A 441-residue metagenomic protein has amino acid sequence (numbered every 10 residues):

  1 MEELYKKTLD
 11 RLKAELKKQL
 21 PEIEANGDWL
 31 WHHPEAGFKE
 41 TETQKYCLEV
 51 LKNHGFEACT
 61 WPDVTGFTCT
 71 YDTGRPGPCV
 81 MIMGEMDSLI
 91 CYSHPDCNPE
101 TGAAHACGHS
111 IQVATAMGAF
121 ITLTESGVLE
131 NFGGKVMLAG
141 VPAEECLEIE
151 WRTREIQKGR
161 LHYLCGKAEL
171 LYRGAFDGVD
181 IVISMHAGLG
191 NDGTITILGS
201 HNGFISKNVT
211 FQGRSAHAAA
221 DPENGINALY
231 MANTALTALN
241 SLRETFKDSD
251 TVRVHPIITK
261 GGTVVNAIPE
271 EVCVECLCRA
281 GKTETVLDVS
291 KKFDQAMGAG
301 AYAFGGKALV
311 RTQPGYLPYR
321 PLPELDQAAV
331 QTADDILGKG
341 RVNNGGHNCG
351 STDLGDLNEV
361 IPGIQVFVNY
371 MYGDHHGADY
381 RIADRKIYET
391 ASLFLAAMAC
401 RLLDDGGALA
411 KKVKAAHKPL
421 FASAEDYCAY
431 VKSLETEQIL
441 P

Functional and structural regions predicted by a protein language model:
E2, K6, D10-K13, K17-E24 (+14 more regions): Electropositive phosphate-/nucleotide-binding environments in soluble metabolic enzymes
E2-A106, S110-M137, P142: Acidic/His- and Gly-rich active-site-bordering loop/insert found across diverse amide/peptide-bond hydrolases
L4, Y230-P441: Metal-dependent amide/peptide-bond hydrolase catalytic core, centered on the "pita-bread" metallohydrolase fold
L30, I82, H109, L138 (+7 more regions): Divalent metal-coordination and catalytic microenvironments
G84-L89, A187-L189, N202-F204, I258-G262 (+2 more regions): Short glycine-enriched loops at secondary-structure junctions
E85-H94, A143-E145, T210-S215, C273 (+1 more regions): Short connector loops/turns at beta-strand edges and beta->alpha or beta->beta junctions
H94-A104, S110, S126-H255, T263-A267: Histidine/acidic-residue-rich, glycine-tolerant segments that coordinate divalent metal ions
